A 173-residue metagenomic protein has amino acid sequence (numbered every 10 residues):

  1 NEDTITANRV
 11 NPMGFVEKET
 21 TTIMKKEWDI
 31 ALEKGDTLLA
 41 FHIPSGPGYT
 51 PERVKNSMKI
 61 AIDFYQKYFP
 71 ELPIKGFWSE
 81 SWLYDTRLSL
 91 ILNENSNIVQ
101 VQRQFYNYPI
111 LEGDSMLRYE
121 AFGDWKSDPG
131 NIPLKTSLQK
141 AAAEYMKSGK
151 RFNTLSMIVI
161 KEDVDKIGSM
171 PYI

Functional and structural regions predicted by a protein language model:
N1-Y49, K67-G76, L92-I173: Non-catalytic substrate-recognition and accessory regions of acyl/acetyltransferase enzymes
P44-E52, L83-R87: Short acidic, S/G/P-rich loop/turn micro-motifs used as interaction or catalytic elements
Y49-Q66, F77: Conserved acetyl-CoA-binding loop-helix of GNAT-fold acetyltransferases
N56-I60, I91-S96: General N-terminal targeting signals
G76-W78, D85, L90: Extended, charge-biased low-complexity segments that typically form long amphipathic alpha-helices/coiled-coils
